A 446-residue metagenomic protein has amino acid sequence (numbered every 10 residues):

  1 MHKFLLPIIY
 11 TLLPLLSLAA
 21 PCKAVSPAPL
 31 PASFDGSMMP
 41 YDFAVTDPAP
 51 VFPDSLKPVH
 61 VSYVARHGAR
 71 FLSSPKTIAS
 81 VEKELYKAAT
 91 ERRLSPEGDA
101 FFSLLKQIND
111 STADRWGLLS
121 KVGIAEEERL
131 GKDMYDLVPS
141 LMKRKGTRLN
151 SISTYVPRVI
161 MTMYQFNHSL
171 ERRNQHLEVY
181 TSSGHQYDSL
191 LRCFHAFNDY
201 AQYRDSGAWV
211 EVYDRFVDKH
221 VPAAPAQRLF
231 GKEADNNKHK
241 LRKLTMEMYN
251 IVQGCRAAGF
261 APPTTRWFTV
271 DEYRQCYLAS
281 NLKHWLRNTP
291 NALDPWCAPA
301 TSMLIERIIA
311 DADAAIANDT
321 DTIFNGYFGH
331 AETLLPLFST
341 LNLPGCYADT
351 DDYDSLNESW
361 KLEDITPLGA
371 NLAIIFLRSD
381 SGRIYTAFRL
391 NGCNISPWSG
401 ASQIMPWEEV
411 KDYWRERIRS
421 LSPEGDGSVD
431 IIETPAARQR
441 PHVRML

Functional and structural regions predicted by a protein language model:
M1-V25: Bacterial Sec-dependent N-terminal signal peptides
C22-N150, T154-N325, G329-L446: Signature for phosphate-centric chemistry
